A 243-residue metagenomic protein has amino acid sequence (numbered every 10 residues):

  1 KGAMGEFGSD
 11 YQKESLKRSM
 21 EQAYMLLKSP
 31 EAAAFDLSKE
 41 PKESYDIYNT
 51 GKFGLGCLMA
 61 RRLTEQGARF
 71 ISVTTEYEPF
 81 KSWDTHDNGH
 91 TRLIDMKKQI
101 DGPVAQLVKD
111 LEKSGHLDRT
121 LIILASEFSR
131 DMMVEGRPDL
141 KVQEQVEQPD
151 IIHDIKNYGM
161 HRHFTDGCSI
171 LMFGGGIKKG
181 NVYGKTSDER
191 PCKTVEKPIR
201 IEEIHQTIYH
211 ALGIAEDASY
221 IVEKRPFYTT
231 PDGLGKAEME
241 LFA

Functional and structural regions predicted by a protein language model:
K1-A243: Ligand-binding pockets and gating/stacking loops
